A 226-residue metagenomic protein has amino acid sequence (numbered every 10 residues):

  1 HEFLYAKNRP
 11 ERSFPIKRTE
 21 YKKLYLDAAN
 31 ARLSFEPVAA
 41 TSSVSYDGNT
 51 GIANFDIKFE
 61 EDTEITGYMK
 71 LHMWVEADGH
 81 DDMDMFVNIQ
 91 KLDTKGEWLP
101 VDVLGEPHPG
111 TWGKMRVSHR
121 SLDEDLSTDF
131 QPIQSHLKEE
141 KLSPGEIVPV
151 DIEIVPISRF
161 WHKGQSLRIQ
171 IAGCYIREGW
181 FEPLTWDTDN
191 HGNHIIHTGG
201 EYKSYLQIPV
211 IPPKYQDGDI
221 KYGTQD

Functional and structural regions predicted by a protein language model:
H1-D226: Glycine/threonine-rich phosphate-binding loop and adjacent beta-strand/alpha-helix elements that clamp
